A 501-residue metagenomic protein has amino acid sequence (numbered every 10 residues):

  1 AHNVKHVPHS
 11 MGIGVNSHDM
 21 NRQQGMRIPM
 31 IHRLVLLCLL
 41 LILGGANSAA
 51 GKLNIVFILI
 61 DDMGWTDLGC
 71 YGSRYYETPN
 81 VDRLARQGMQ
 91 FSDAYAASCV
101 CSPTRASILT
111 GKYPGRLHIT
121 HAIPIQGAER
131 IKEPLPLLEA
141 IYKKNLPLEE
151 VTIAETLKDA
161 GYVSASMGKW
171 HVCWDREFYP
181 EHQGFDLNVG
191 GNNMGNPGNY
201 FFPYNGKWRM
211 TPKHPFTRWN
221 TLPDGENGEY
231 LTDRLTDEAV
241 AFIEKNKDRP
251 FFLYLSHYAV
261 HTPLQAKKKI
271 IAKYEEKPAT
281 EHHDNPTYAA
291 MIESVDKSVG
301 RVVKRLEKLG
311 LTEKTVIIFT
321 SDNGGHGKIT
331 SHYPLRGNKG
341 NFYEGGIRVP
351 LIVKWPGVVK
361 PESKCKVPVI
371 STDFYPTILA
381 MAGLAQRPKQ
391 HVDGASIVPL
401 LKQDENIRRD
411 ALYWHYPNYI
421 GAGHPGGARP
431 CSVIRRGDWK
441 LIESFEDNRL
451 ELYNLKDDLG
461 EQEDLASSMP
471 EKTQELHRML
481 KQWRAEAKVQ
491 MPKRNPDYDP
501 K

Functional and structural regions predicted by a protein language model:
M11, V15-M26, A49-L53, I60 (+7 more regions): Long, internal low-complexity/basic segments
G51-V56, Q87-S92, A160-A165, G184-D186 (+4 more regions): Loop/turn elements at helix/coil->beta-strand transitions in domains of secreted/extracellular proteins
S73-T78, Y95-V100, Q126, A140-V151 (+8 more regions): A short beta-strand-to-alpha-helix junction
R74-A106, G111-R116, V163-A165, D186-N192: Short, structured active-site-proximal loop/turn typified by the sulfatase FGly-forming signature C/S-X-P-X-R
Y76, R176-G184, T262-K268, K304-V358 (+3 more regions): Histidine-centered active-site microenvironments of extracellular/periplasmic hydrolases and transferases
H121-V163, H171-F251, H257-A259, P263-A266 (+1 more regions): Formylglycine-dependent
D186-L187, G191-P197, G325-T330, G337-E344 (+6 more regions): C-terminal cap/loop subdomain of S1 sulfatases and analogous C-terminal strand-loop tails that border
T236-N246, A272-K314: A long, amphipathic alpha-helix that forms part of the scaffold/cap immediately adjacent to metal-dependent active
